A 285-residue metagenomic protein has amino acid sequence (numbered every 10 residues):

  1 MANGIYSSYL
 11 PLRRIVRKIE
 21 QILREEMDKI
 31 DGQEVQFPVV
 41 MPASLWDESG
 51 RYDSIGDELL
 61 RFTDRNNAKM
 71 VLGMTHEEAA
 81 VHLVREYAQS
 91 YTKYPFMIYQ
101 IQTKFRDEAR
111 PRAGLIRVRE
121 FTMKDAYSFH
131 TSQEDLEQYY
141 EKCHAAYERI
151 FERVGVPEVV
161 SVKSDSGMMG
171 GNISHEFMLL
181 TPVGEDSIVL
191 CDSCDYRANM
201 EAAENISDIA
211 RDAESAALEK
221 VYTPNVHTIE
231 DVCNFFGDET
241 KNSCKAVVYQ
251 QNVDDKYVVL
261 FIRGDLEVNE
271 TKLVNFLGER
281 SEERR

Functional and structural regions predicted by a protein language model:
M1, R24-E25, D31, D53 (+1 more regions): Conserved oxyanion/phosphate-binding beta-strand-loop segments in alpha/beta enzyme cores
M1-R65, H76, T122, Y127-G167 (+1 more regions): TRNA-binding/sensing appendages of the translation machinery
A2, Q33, N66, P95 (+2 more regions): Short, basic and Ser/Thr-rich N-terminal targeting/leader segments
I5, L59, K69, P95-I98 (+3 more regions): A residue-level signal for beta-strand positions that form part of recognition/binding surfaces within mature
R51-E58, V84-E86, R106-A109: Short acidic (Asp/Glu) patches
R51-G73, L179-D195: Acidic, His- and aromatic-enriched active-site or binding-groove loops in soluble protein domains that engage sugars
R65-Y99, T103: Hydrophobic alpha-helical hairpins/lids featuring a short glycine-rich hinge
E77-H82, E86, R112-A126, E134-R285: Extended, low-hydrophobicity, polar/charged segments
